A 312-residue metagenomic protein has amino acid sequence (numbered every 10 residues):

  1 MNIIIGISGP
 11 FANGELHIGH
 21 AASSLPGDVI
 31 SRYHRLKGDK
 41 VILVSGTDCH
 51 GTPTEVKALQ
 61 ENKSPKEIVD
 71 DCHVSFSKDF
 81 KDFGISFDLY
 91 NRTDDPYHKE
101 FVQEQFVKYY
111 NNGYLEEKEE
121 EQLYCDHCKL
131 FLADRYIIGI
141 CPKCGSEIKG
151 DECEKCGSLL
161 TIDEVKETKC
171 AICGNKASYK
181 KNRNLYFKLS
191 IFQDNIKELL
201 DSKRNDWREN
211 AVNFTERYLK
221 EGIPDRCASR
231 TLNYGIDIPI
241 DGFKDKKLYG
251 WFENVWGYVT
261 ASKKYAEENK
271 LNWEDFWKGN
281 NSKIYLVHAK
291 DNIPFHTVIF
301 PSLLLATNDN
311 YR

Functional and structural regions predicted by a protein language model:
M1-G38, I42-S45, Y97-E100, T168-R312: Structured secondary-structure scaffolds
M1-L199: N-terminal, positively charged nucleic-acid-binding surface of large information/translation enzymes
